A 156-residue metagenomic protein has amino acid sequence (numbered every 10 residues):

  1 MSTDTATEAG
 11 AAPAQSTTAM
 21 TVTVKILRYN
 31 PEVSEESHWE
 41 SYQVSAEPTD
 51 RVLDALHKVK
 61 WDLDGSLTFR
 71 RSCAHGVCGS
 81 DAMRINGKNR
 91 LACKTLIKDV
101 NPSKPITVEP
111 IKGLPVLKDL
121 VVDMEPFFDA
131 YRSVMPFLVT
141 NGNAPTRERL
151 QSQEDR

Functional and structural regions predicted by a protein language model:
S2-R156: Signature of N-terminal electron-transfer/Fe-S-associated modules in redox systems
